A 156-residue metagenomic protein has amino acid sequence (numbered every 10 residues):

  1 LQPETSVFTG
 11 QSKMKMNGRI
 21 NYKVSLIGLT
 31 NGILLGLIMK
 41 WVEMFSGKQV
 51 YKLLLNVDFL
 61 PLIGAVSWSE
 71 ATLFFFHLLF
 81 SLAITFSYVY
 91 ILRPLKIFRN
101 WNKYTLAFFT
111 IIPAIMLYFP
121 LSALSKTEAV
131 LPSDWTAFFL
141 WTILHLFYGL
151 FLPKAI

Functional and structural regions predicted by a protein language model:
Q2-I156: Juxtamembrane/disordered regions of integral membrane proteins
